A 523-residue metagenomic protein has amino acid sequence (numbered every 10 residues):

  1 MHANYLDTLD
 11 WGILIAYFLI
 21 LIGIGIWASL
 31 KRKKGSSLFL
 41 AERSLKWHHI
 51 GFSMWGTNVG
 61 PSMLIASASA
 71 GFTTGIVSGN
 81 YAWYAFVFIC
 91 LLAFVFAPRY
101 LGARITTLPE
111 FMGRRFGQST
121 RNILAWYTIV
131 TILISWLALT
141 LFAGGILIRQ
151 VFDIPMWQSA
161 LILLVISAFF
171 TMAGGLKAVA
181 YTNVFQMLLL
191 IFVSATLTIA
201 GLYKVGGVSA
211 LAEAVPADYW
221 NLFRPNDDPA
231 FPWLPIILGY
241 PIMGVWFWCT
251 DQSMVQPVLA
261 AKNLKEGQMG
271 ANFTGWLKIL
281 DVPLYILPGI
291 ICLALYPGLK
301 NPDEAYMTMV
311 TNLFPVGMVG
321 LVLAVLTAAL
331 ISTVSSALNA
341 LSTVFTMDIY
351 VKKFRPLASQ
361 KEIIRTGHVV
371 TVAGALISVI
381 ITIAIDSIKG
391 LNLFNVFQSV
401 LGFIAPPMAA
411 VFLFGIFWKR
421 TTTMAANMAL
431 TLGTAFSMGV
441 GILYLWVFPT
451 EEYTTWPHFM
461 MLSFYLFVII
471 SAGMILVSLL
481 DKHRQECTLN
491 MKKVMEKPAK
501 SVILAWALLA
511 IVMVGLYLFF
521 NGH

Functional and structural regions predicted by a protein language model:
M1-H523: Membrane-embedded helix-loop-helix hairpins and adjacent transmembrane boundary segments in multi-pass transporters
